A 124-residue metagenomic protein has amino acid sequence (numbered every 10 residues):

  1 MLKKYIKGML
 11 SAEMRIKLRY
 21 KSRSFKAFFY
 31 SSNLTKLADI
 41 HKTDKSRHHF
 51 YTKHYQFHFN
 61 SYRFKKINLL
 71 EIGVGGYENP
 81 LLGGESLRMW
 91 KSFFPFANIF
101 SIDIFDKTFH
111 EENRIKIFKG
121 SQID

Functional and structural regions predicted by a protein language model:
M1-D124: A short alpha-helical cap/connector motif
